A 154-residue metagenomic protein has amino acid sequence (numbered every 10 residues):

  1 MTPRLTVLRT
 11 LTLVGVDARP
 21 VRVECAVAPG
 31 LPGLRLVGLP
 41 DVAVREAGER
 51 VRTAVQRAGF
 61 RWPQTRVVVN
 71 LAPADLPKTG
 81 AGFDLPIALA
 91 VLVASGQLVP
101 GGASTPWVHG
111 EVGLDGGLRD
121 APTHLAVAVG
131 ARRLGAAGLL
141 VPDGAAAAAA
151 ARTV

Functional and structural regions predicted by a protein language model:
M1-V154: Peripheral, non-AAA+ core regions of ATP-driven protein-machinery
